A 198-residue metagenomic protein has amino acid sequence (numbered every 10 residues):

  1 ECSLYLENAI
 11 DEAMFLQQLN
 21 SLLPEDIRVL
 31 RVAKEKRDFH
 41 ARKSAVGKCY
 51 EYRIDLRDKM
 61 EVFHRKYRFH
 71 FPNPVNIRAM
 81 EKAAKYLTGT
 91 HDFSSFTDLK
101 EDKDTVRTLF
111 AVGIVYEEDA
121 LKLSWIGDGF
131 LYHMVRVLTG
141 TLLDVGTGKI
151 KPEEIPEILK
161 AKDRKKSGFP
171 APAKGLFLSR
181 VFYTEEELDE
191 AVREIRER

Functional and structural regions predicted by a protein language model:
E1-R198: Structured-RNA-binding interfaces characteristic of tRNA pseudouridine synthases
